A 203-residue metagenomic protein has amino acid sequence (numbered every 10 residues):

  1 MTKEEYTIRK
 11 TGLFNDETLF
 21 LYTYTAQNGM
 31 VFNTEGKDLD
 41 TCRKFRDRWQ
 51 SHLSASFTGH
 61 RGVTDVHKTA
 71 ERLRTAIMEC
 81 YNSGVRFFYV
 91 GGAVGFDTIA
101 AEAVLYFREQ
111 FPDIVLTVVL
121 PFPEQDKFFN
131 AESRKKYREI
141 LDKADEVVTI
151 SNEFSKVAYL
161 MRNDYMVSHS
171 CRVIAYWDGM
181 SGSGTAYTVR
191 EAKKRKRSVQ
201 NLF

Functional and structural regions predicted by a protein language model:
M1-L21: Short N-terminal "domain-start" leader segments that mark the transition from disordered tails or signal peptides into
Y24: Short, acidic/hydrophobic/Gly-rich beta-strand patch recurrent on exposed beta strands that often constitutes part
Q27-G29: Glycine-centered tight beta-turn/hairpin loop motif at sheet-sheet or coil-to-beta transitions
F32-T34, V157: Short N-terminal micro-motifs specific to bacterial/archaeal maturation and metal-cluster initiation sites
T34-Q50: A short, charged, amphipathic alpha-helix used as a generic interaction element across diverse proteins
S51-F203: Acidic/glycine-enriched connector segments
